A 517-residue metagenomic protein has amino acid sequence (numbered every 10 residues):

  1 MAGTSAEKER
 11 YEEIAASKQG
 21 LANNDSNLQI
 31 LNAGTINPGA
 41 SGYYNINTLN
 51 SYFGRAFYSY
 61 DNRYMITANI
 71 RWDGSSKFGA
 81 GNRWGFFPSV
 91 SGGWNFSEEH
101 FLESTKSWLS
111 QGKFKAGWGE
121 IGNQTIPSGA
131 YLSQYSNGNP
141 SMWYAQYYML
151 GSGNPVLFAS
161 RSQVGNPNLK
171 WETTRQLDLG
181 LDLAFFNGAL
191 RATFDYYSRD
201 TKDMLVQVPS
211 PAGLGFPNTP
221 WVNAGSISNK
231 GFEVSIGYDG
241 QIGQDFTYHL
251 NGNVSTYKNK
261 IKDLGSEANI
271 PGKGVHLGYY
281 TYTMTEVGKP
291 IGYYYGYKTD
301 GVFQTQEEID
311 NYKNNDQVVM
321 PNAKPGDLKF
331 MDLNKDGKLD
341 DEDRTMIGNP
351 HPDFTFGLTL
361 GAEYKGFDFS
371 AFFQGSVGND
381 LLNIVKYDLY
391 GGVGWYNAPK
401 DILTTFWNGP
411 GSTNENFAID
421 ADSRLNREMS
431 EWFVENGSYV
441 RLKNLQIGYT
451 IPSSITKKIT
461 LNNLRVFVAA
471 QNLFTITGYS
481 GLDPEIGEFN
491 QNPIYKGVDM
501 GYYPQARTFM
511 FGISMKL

Functional and structural regions predicted by a protein language model:
M1-E286, M429-L517: Extracellular/periplasmic, surface-exposed regions of secreted and cell-surface proteins
I14, S26-G39, Y44, P140-V164 (+2 more regions): Flexible glycine-rich, low-complexity coil/linker segments exposed to the extracellular/periplasmic environment
S75, S376-R465, A470-Q471: Extracytoplasmic gating/loop element in the C-terminal half of outer-membrane beta-barrel translocons and assembly
V222-P352, E363, S376-N379, N383-V385: Gram-negative outer-membrane beta-barrel transporters
